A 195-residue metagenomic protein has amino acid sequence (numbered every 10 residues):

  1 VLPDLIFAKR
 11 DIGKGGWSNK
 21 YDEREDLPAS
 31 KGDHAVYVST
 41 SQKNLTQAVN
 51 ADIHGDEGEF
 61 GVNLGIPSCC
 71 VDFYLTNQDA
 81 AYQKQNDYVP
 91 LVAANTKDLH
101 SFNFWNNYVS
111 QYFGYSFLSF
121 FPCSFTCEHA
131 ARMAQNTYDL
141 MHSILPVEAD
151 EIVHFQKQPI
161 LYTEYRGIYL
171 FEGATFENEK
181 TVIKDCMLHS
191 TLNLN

Functional and structural regions predicted by a protein language model:
V1-I53, I66-N195: A conserved ligand/cofactor-binding region detector
E57: Generic structural marker for isolated residues within well-ordered, non-membrane alpha-helices of soluble domains
N63: Conserved catalytic-core segments centered on acid/base and nucleophilic motifs
